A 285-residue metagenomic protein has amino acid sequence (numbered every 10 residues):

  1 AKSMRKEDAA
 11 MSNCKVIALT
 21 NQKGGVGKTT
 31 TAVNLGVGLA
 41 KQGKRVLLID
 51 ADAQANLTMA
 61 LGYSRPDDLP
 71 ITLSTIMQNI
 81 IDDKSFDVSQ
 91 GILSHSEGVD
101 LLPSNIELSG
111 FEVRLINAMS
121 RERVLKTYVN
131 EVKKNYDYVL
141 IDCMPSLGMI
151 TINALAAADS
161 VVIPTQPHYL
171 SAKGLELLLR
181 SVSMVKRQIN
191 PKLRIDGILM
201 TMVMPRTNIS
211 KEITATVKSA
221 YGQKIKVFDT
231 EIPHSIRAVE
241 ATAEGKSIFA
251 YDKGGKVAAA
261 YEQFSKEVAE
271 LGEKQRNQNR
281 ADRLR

Functional and structural regions predicted by a protein language model:
A1-R285: P-loop NTP-binding core
